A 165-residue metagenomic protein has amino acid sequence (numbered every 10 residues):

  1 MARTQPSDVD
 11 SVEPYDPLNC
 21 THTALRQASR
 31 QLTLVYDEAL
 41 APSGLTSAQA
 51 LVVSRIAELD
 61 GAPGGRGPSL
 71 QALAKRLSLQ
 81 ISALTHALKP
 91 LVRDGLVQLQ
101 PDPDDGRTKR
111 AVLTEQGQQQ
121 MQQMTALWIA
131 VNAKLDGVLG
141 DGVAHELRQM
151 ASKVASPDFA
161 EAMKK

Functional and structural regions predicted by a protein language model:
M1-S43: N-terminal leader segment of winged-helix/HTH proteins
R3-D8, K89-S152: Charged, amphipathic alpha-helical coiled-coil/dimerization segments
H22, R26, R30, S78 (+2 more regions): Short amphipathic alpha-helical segments with heptad-repeat character
R30, L34-A83, M163-K165: N-terminal helix-turn-helix DNA-binding core of bacterial DNA-binding proteins
H145-K165: Exposed, interaction-prone assembly regions rather than primary DNA-binding/catalytic cores
